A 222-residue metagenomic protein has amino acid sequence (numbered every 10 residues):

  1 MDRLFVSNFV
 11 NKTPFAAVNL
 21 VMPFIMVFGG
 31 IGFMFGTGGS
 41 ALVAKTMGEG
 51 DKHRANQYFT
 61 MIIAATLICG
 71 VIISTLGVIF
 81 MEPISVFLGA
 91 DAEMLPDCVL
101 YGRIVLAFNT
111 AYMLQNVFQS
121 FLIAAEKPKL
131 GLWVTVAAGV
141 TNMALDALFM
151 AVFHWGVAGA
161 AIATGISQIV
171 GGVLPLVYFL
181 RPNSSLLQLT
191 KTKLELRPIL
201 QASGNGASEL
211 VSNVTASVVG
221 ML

Functional and structural regions predicted by a protein language model:
M1-F15, S85-A92, L148-W155, S217-L222: Helix-terminus/linker motif at the lipid-water interface of multi-pass membrane proteins
V6-M26, E93-D97, V157-A158, Q201-N205: Interfacial/gating helices of multi-pass transporter permease domains
F15-T75, Y112-G131, M221: Small-residue-rich hydrophobic transmembrane alpha-helices
M26, T66, V105, G131 (+3 more regions): Residue-level signature of transmembrane alpha-helical cores of multipass secondary-active transporters and flippases
I72-R103: Short membrane-interface helical motifs at transmembrane helix boundaries in multi-pass membrane transporters
A92-Q115, V140: Alpha-helical transmembrane segments of multi-pass membrane proteins
K129, G139-V173, P198: Membrane-interface helix-loop junctions in multi-pass transport and translocation proteins
T164, P175-S217: Interhelical loop/hinge segments that connect adjacent transmembrane helices in multipass membrane
